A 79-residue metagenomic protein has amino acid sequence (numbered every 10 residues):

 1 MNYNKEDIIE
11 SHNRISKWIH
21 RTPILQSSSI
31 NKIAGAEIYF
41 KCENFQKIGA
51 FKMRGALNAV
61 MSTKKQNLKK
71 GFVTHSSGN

Functional and structural regions predicted by a protein language model:
M1-N79: PLP-dependent amino-acid enzyme catalytic core
